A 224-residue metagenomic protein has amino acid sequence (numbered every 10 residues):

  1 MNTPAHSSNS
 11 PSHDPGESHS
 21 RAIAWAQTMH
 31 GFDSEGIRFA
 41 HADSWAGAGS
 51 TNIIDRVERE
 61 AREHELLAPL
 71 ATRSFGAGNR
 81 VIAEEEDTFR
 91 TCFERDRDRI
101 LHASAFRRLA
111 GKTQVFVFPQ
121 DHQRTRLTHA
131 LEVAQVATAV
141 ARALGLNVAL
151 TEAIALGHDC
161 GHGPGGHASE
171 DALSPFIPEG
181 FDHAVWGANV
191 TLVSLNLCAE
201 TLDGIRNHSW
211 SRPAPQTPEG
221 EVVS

Functional and structural regions predicted by a protein language model:
M1-G36, G47, T51-I53: N-terminal secretory targeting signals
S20, W25-A40, E58-E84, A103-R107 (+3 more regions): Sequence-structural signature of the catalytic-core scaffold of metal-dependent phosphohydrolases that act on
I82-T88, C92-H102, F106-T128, R212: Active-site flanking loop/helix segments enriched in acidic
C92, E132, W186: Charged catalytic carboxylate motif
E94-R95, L144-G157, E200-I205, V223-S224: Alpha-helical scaffolds flanking conserved acidic
A103-P119, L144-L150, A155-E170: A short glycine/small-residue-enriched secondary-structure motif
P119-L150: Alpha-helical phosphate/pyrophosphate-handling elements in metalloenzyme active cores
H129, H158, H183: Histidine-centered divalent metal-coordination motifs
